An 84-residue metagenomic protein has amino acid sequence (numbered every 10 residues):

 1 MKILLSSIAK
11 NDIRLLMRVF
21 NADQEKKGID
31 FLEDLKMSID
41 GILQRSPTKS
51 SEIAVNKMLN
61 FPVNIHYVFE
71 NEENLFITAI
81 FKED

Functional and structural regions predicted by a protein language model:
K2-V55, E72: Basic, Lys/Arg-enriched alpha-helical interface segments
N60-D84: Enriched for short, Lys/Arg-rich terminal
